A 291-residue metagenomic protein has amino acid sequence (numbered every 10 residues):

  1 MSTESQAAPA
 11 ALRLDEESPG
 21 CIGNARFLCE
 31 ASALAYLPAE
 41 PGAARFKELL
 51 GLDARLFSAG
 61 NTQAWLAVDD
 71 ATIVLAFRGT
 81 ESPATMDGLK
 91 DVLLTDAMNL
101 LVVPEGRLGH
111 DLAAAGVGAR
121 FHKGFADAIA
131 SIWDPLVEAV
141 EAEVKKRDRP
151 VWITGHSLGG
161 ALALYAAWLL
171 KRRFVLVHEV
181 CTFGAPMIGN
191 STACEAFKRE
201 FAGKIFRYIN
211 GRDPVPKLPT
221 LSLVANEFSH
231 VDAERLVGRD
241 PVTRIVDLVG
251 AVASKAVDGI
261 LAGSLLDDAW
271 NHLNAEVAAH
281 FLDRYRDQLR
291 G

Functional and structural regions predicted by a protein language model:
M1-L49, R55-F57, K90, A251-G291: Intrinsically disordered, low-complexity regulatory segments that flank or lie outside the structured catalytic cores
A35, L56, G79-E81, S157 (+2 more regions): Short, flexible loop/turn elements at secondary-structure junctions
P41-T154, K171-H178, R199-F206, S264-L266: A conserved cap/lid and substrate-binding interface adjacent to the catalytic center of lipid-processing enzymes
S58, L162, I188-G189: Short, glycine/acidic-rich beta->alpha junctions
G155-G159, A163: Gly/Ala-rich beta-loop-alpha elbow adjacent to hydrolase catalytic centers
A163-L164, C194: Conserved strand-to-helix beginnings and helix N-cap segments that scaffold or border functional pockets
Y165-L169: Active-site signature of alpha/beta-hydrolase-fold catalytic machinery across serine- and Asp/Cys-nucleophile hydrolases
R172-D258: The feature captures the conserved acid-bearing segment of alpha/beta-hydrolase catalytic domains
